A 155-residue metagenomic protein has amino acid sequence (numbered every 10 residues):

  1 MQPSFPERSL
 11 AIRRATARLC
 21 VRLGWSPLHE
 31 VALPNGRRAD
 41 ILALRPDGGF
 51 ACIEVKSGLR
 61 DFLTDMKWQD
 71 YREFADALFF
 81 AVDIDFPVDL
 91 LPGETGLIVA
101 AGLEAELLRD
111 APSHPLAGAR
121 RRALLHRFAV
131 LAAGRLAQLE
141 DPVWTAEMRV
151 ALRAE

Functional and structural regions predicted by a protein language model:
Q2-F5, L10-L28, N35, L90-E155: Non-catalytic C-terminal interaction segments of nucleic acid-processing enzymes
I12, R37, T64-K67: Amphipathic coiled-coil/heptad-repeat helices and related helical stalk/stem segments that mediate oligomerization
C20-V21, R45-P46, R72-F74: Flexible, charged surface loops at secondary-structure boundaries
E30-A32, E54-D61: Short, flexible loop segments at the rims of nucleotide/cofactor-binding pockets, characterized by
R37-A39, L78: Short beta-strand or tight-loop elements that sit immediately N-terminal to catalytic metal-binding acidic residues
A39-C52: Active-site beta-strand-loop-beta-strand hairpin of nuclease catalytic cores that positions key catalytic residues
S57-A101: Catalytic cores of nucleic-acid endonucleases
